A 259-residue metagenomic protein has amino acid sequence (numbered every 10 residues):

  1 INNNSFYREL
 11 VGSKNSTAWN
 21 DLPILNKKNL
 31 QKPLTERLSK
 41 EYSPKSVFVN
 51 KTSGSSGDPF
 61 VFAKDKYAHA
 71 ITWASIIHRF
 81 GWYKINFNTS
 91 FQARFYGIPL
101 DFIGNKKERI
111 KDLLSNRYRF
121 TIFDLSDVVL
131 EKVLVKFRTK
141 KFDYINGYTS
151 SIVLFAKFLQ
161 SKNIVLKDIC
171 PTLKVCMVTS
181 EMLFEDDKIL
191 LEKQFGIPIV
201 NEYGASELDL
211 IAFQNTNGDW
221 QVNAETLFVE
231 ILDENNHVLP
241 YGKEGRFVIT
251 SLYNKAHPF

Functional and structural regions predicted by a protein language model:
I1-K51, S56-F91, I98, L134-N146 (+4 more regions): Nucleotide 5′-phosphate-binding alpha/beta core
P44, Y96-D101, T149-F155: Short acidic/polar alpha-helix capping motifs at helix-coil junctions
P59, L100-F102, N254-H257: Short, acidic Gly/Pro/Ser/Thr-rich loop/turn segments
N88, K106-S115: Alpha-helical membrane-targeting segments
F91-A93, N201: Rossmann-like NAD(H)/NADP(H) cofactor-binding core
A93-F95, V248: Short, well-ordered beta-strand segments
I98-R109, D127-V128: Conserved coil-to-alpha-helix start sites within the AMP-binding
D112-F259: Active-site glycine/GP-rich loop and adjacent strand/helix microenvironment that borders small-molecule binding pockets
